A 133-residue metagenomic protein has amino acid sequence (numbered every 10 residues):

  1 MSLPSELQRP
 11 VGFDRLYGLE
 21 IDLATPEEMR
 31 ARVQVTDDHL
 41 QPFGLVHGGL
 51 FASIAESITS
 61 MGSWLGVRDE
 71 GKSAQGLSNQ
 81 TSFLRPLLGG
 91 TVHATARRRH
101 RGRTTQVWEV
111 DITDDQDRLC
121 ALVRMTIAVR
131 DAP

Functional and structural regions predicted by a protein language model:
M1-P133: Terminal targeting signals and extreme-terminal segments of soluble enzymes
